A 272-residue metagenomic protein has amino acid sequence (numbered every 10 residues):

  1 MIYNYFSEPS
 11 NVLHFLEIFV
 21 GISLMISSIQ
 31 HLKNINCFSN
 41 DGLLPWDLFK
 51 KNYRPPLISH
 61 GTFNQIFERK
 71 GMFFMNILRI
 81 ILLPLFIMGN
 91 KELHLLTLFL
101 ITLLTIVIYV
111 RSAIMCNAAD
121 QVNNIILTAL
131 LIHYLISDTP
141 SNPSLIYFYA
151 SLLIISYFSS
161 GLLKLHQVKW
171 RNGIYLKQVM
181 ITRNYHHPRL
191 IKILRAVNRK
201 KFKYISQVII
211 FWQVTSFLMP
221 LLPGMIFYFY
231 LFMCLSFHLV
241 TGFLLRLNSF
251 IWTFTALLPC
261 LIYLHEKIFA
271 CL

Functional and structural regions predicted by a protein language model:
M1-L272: Alpha-helical membrane-anchoring segments
